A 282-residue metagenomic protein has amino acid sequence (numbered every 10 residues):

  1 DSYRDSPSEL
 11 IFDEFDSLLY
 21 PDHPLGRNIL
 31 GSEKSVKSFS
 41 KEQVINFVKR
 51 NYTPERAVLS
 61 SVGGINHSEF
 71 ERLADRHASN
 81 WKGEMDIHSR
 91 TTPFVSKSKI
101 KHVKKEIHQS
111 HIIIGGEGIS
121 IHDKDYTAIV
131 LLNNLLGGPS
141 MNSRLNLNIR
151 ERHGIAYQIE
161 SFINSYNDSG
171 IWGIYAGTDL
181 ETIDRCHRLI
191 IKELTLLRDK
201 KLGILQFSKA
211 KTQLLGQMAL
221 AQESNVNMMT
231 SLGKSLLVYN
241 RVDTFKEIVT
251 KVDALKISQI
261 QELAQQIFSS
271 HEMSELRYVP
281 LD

Functional and structural regions predicted by a protein language model:
D1-D86, T91, H102, I112 (+3 more regions): Charge-rich, well-structured scaffold segments of protease-associated domains
F15, K124-L136, R144-L147: Active/ligand-binding-proximal structured segments within catalytic/core domains that scaffold catalytic residues
T92-S96: Short, charged, surface-exposed secondary-structure boundary motifs
K97-H108, I112-G116, K124: Phosphate/diphosphate-binding glycine-rich loops and adjacent basic-rich segments that engage nucleotide
